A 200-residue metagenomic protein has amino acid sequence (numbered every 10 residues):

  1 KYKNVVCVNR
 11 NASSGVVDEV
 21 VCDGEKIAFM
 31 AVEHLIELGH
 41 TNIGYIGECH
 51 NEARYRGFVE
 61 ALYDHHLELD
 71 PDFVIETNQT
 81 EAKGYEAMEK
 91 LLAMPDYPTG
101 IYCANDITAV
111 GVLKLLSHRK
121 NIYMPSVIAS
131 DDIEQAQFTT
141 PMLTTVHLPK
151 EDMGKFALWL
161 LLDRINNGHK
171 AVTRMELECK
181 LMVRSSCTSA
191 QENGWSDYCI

Functional and structural regions predicted by a protein language model:
Y2-I200: Bacterial carbohydrate/catabolite-sensing allosteric modules
